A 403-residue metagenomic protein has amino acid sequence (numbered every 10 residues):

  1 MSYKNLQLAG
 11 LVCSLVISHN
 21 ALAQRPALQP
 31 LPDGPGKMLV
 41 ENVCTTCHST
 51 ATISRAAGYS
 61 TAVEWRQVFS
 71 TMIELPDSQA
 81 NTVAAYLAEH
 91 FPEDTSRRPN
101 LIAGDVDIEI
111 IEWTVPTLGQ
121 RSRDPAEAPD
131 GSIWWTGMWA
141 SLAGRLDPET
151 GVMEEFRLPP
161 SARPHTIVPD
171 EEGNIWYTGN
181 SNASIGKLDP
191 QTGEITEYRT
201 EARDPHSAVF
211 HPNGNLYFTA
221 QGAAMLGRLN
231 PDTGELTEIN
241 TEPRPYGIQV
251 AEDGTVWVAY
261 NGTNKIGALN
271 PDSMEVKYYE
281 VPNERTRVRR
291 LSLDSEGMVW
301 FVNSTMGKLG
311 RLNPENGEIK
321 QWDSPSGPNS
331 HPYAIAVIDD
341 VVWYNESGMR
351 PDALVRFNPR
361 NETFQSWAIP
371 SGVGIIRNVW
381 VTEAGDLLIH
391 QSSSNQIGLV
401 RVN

Functional and structural regions predicted by a protein language model:
H19-L39: Electrostatic cytochrome c docking/interface patches
D33-K37, S49-L75, E154-R157: Gly/Gly-Pro-rich "capping" loops immediately C-terminal to redox-active cysteine motifs in periplasmic/lumenal
V40-A51, V83, L87: The canonical Cys-X-X-Cys-His
I73-P99, L387: C-terminal capping alpha-helices of c-type cytochrome domains
L118-P129, P160-E172, E201-N213, E242-D253 (+6 more regions): Beta-rich, blade/repeat-based domains predominating in secreted/periplasmic proteins but also intracellular
W134-W139, I175-N182, L216-A223, V256-G262 (+3 more regions): Conserved beta-strand positions in repeat-built beta-propeller and related beta-rich domains
D147-G151, D189-G193, N230-G234, N270-M274 (+3 more regions): Short loop/turn segments that connect beta-strands within beta-propeller blades
G374-N403: Blade-level signature of beta-propeller repeat domains, shared across WD40, Kelch, NHL, RCC1 and BNR/Asp-box propellers
